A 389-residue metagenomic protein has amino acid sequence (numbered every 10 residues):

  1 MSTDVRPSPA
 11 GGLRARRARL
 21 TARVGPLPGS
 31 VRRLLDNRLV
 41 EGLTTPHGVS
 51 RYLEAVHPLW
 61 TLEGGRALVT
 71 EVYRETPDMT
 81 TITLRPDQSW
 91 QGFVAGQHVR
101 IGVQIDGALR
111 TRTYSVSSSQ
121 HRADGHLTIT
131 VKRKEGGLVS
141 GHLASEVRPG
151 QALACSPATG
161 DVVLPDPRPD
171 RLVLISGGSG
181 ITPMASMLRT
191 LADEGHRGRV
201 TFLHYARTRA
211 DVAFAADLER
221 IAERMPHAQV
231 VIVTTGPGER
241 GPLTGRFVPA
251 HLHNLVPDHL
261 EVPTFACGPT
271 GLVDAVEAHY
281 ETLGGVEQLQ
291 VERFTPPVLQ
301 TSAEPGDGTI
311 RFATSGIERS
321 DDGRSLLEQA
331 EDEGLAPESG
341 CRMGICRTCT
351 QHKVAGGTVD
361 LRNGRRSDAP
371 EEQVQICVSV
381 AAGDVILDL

Functional and structural regions predicted by a protein language model:
S2-P46: Helix-rich terminal scaffold detector
S2-R17, G141-S320: FNR/FR-type flavoprotein reductase catalytic core
R51-A152, S156, P169-D170, A206-T208 (+2 more regions): Ferredoxin-reductase
A95-Q97, T301-G308, I345-R347: A short, compositionally biased
G236, D384-L389: Short flanking/linker segments adjacent to small metal-binding domains or redox-active Cys/His motifs
E304-S339, H352: N-terminal pre-ligand scaffold of iron-sulfur
E331, L335-D360, P370-G383: Local cysteine-cluster metal-coordination motifs and their immediate loop/turn environment, predominantly Fe-S cluster
